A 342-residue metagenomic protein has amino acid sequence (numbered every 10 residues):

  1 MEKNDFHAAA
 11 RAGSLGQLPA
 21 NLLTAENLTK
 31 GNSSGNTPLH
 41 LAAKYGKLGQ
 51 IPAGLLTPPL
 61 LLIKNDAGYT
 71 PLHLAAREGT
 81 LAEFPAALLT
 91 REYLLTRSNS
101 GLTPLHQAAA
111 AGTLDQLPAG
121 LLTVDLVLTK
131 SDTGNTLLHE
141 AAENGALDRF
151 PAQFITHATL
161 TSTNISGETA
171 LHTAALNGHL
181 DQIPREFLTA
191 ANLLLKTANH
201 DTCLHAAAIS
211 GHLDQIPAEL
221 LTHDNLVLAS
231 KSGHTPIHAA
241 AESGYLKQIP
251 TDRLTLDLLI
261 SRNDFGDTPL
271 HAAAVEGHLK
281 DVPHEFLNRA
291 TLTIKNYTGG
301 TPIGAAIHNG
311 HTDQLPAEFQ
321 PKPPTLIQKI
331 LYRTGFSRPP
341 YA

Functional and structural regions predicted by a protein language model:
M1-L41: N-terminal segments that cap or nucleate solenoid repeat domains
E2-D5, G300, A305-A342: Ankyrin-repeat-protein effector appendages
N4-A8, T37-H40, T70-H73, T103-Q107 (+6 more regions): Ankyrin repeat (ANK) core detector
Q17, Q116, D132, E140 (+6 more regions): Intrinsically disordered, low-complexity repeat tracts
P19-N27, P52-L60, P85-Y93, P118-L126 (+6 more regions): Ankyrin repeat domain, specifically the short helix-to-loop turn at the C-terminus of the second helix of each repeat
G31-N32, K64-D66, R97-N99, K130-S131 (+5 more regions): Ankyrin repeat boundary/linker residues
I260-N309: Ankyrin-repeat and related helical/solenoid repeat scaffolds used for protein-protein interactions
